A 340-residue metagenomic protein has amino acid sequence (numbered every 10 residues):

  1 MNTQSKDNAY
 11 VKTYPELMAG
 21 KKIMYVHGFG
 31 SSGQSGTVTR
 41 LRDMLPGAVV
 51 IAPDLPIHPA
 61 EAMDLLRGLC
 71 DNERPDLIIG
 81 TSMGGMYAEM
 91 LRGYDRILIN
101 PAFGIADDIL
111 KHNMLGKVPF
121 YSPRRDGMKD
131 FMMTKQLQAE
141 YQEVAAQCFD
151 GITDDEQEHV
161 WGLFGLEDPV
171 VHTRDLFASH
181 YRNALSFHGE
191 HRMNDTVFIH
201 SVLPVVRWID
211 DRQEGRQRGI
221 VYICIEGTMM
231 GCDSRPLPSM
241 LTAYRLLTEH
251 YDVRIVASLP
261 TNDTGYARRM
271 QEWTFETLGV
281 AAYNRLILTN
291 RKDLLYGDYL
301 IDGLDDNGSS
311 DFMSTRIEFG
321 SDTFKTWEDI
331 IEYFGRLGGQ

Functional and structural regions predicted by a protein language model:
T13-N72: Active-site catalytic motif of lipid deacylating hydrolases and related acyltransferases
G28-S32, P56-I57, M229-G231, S258-T264: Short histidine/acidic/glycine/proline-rich micro-motifs that form metal- and phosphate-coordinating active-site loops
D76-G80, R96-L98, V160-L166, L288 (+2 more regions): Short, hydrophobic beta-strand segments that form beta-sheet elements in well-ordered domains
I79-E89: Gly/Ala-rich beta-loop-alpha elbow adjacent to hydrolase catalytic centers
D95-I97, P101-I209: The alpha/beta-hydrolase serine catalytic core
Q213-R216, D263-Q340: C-terminal cap/substrate-recognition subdomain and adjoining C-terminal extension of metal-dependent phosphatase-like
G215-D233: Asp-based phosphoryl-transfer active-site loop
M229-R254: Short, acidic loop-to-helix structural element flanking the phosphoryl-transfer center in phosphate-processing enzymes
